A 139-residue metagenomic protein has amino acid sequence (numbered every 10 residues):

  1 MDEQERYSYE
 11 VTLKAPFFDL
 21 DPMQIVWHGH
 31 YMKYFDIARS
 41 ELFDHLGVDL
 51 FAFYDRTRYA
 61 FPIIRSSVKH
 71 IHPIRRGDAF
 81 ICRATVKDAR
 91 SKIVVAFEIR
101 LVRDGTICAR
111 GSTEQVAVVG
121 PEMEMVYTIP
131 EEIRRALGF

Functional and structural regions predicted by a protein language model:
D2, Y9, R75-R76, V86-F139: HotDog/MaoC-like acyl-thioester-processing domains
D2-I63, V119-F139: Hot-dog-fold acyl-thioester-processing enzymes
L42-I81, T85-I93, R110, V116: Hydrophobic beta-strand-centered segment that forms part of the acyl-chain substrate-binding groove
